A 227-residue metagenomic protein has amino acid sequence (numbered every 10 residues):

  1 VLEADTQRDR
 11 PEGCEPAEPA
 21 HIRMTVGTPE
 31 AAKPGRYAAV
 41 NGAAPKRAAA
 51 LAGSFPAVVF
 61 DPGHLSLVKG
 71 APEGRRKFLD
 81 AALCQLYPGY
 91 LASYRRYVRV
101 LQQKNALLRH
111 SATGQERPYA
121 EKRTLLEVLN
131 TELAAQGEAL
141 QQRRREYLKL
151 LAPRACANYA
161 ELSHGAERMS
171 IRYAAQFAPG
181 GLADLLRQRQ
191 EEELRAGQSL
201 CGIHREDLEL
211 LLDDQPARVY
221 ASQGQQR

Functional and structural regions predicted by a protein language model:
V1-G74, L79-L86, Y90, A152-A157 (+1 more regions): Nucleotide-state sensing region of NTPase/ATPase domains
R10-C14, Q115-R227: Conserved NTPase motor "head" modules and their coupling/switch loops across ABC/AAA+ ATPases, GTPases, and GHKL ATPases
P62-E138, Q142: Extended, highly charged alpha-helical segments
